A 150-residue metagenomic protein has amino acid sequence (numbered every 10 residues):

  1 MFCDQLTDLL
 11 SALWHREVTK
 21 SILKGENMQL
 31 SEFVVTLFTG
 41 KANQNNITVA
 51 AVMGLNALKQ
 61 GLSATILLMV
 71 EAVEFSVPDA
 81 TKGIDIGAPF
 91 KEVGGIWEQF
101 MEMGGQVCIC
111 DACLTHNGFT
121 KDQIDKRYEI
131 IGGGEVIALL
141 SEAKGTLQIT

Functional and structural regions predicted by a protein language model:
L6-Q29: Short, Lys/Arg-enriched N-terminal segments with co-localized hydrophobic residues within the first ~10-30 amino acids
V35-T48, A80-T81: Short, glycine-rich nucleotide/cofactor-binding loops
I47-Q60, I66: Histidine-anchored nucleotide/phosphate-binding helix
A64-M69, V107-D111: Short internal beta-strands
A72-I86: N-terminal beta-loop-helix "entrance" segment that forms/cooperates in small-molecule cofactor or anionic ligand
I84-D111: A glycine-rich helix N-cap at a beta->alpha junction
Q99-M103, C108, N117, K121-Q123 (+1 more regions): A short aromatic-anchored loop/beta-hairpin motif
